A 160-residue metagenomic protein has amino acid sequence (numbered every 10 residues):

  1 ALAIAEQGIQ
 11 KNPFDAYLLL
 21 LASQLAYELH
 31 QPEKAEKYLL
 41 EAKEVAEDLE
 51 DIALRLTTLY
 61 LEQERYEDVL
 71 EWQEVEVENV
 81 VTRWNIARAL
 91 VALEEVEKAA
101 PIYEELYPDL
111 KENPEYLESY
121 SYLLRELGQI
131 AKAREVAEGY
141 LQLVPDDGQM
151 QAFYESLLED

Functional and structural regions predicted by a protein language model:
Q7-G8, E41-A42, W72-E76, E105-L106 (+1 more regions): Canonical positions in the second alpha-helix
E28, E62, A92, E126 (+1 more regions): Register position in tetratricopeptide repeats
